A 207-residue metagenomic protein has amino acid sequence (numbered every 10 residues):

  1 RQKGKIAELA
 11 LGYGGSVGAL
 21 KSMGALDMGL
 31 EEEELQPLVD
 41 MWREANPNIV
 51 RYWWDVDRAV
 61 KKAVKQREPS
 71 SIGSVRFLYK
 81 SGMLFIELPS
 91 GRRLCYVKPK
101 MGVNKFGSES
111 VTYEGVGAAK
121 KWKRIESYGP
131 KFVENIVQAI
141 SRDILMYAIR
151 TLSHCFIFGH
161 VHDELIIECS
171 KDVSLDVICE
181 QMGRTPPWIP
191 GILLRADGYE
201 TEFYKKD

Functional and structural regions predicted by a protein language model:
R1-D207: Conserved catalytic core of nucleotide polymerization and phosphodiester-bond processing enzymes
